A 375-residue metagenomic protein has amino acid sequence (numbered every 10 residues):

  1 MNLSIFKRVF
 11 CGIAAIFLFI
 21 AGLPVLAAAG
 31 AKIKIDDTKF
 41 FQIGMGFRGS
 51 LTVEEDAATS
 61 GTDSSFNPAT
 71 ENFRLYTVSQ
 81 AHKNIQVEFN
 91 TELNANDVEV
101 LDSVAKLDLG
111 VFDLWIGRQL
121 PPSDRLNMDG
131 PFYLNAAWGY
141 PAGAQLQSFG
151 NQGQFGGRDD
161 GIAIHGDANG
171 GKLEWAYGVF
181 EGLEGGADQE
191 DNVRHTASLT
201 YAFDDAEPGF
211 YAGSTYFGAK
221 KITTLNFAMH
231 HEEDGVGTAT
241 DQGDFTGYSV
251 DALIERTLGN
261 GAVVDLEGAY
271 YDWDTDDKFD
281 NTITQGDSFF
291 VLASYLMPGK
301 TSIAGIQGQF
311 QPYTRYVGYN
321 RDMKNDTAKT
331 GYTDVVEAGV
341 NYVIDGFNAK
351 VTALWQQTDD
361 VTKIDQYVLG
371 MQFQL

Functional and structural regions predicted by a protein language model:
L3-R48, G170-K172, L375: N-terminal periplasmic/intermembrane-space "pro-region" immediately following the signal or transit peptide
F10, A69, T246-Y248: Intrinsic disorder/low-complexity signature
G22-L26, D56, M128, F279: Amphipathic, positively biased hydrophobic alpha-helical segments used for protein targeting and membrane insertion
G30-A58, T62-G185, Q189-E207, Y211-T215 (+2 more regions): Outer membrane beta-barrel
D36, A58-T62, K106-D108, Y216-L375: Outer-membrane beta-barrel pore domains
